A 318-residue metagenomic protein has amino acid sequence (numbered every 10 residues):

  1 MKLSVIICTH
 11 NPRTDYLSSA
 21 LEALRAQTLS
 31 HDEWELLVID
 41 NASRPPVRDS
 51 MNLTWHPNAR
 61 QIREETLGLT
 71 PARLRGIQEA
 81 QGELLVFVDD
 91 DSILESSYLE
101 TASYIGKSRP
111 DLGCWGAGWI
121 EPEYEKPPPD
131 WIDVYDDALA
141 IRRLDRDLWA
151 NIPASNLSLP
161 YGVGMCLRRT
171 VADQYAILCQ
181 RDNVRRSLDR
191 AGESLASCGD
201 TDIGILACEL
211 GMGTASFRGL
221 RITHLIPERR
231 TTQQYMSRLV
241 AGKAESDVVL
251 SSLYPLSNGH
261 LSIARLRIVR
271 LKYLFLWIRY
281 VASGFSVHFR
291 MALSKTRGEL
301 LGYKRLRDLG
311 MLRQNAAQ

Functional and structural regions predicted by a protein language model:
P12-A26: Short, well-formed alpha-helical segments that are part of the catalytic scaffolds of diverse glycosyltransferases
A23, D40-D49, S92: A conserved acidic beta->alpha catalytic loop
E64-A80: Glycine-rich, basic loop-to-helix element that forms the pyrophosphate-binding segment of sugar-nucleotide handling
L85: Short aromatic/hydrophobic "clamp" motif used to bind/position activated sugar donors
S97-I132: Conserved donor NDP-sugar-binding/catalytic core segment of glycosyltransferases
Y135-L157: Short, flexible, basic/aromatic active-site loop/helix in glycosyltransferases
D182-I203: Acidic donor-binding loop at a coil-to-helix junction in glycosyltransferase catalytic cores that engages
R238-G242, L256-Q318: Non-catalytic, C-terminal membrane-associated alpha-helical segments of glycosyltransferases
